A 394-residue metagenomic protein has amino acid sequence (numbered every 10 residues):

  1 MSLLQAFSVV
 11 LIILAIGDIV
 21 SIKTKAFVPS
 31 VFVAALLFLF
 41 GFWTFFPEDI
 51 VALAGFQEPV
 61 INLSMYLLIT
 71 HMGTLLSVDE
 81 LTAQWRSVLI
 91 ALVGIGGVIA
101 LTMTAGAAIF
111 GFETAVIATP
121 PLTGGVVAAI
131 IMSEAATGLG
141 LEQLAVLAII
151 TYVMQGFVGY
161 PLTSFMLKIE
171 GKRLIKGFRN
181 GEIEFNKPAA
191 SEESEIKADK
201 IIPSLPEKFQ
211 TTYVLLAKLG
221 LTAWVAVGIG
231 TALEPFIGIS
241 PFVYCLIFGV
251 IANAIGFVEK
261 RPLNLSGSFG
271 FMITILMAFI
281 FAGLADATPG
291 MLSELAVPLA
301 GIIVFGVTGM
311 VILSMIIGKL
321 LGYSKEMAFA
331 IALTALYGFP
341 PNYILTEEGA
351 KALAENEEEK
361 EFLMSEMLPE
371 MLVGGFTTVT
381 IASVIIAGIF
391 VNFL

Functional and structural regions predicted by a protein language model:
M1-L11, L167-L216, E348-E370: Intrinsically disordered, low-complexity non-transmembrane regions of multi-pass membrane transporters
M1-V9, L53-L67, E113-L122, F236-F248 (+2 more regions): Structural signature of hydrophobic alpha-helical transmembrane segments
S2-E58, M72-T74, K197-F269, G283-A285: Structural signature of multi-pass alpha-helical membrane transport proteins
F32-T44, Y66, I90-M103, P120-I130 (+3 more regions): Small-residue-rich segments of transmembrane alpha-helices in multi-pass membrane proteins, especially helix faces
F45-P47, L101-A108, S133-A136, L141 (+4 more regions): Hydrophobic alpha-helical transmembrane segments in multi-pass integral membrane proteins
E58-S64, M72-T104, L216-G220, G270-L276 (+2 more regions): Entry/N-cap segments of selected transmembrane alpha helices and their immediately preceding amphipathic helices
M103-G111, T151-K197, I316-Y323, G375-L394: Juxtamembrane and boundary regions of transmembrane helices in multi-pass small-molecule transporters and channels
I109-I150, M154, L162, S324-T378: Alpha-helical membrane segments and immediately flanking helix-loop junctions that form or couple to the substrate/ion
